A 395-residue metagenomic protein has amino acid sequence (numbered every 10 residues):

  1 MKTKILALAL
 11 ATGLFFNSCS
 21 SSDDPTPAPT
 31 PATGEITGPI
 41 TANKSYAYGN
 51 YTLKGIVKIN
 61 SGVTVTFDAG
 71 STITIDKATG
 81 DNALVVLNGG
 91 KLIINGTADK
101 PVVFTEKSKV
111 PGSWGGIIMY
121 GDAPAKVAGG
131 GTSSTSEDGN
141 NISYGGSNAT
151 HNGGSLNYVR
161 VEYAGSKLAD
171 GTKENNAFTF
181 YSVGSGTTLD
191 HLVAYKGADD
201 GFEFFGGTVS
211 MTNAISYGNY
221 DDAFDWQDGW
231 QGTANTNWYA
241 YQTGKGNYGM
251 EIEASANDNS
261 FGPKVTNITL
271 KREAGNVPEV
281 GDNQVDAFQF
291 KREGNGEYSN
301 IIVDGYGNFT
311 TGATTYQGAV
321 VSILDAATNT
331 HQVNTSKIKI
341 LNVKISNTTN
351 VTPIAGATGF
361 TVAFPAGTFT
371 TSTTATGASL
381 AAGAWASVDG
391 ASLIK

Functional and structural regions predicted by a protein language model:
K2-G38: Bacterial Sec-dependent N-terminal signal peptides
P27-A28, I36-N43, A47, L53-N60 (+7 more regions): Extracellular beta-rich repeat passengers
T72: Catalytic metal-binding/acid-base residues of hydrolase active sites
K91-V103: Hydrophobic or amphipathic alpha-helical targeting/insertion segments
D222: Short alpha-helical basic/polar micro-motif
